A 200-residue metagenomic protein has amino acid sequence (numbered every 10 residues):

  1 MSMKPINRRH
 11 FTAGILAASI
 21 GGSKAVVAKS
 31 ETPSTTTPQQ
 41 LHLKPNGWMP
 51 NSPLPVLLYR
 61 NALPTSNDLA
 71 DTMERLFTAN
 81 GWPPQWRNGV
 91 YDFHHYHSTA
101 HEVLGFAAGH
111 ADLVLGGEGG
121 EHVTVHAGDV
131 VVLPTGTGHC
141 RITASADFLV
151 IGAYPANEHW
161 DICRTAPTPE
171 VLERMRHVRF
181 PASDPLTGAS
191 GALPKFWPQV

Functional and structural regions predicted by a protein language model:
S2-A17: N-terminal secretory signal peptides and thylakoid transit peptides that target proteins across membranes
S23-K44: C-terminal segment of N-terminal export signals and the immediately downstream linker at the start of the mature
V56-A62: Short amphipathic
T78-H97: Conserved short histidine dyad/triad with adjacent acidic residue
T99-D112: Short, conserved beta-strand element in jelly-roll/cupin
V125-A144: Conserved metal-binding segment of the jelly-roll/cupin
I142-V200: Double-stranded beta-helix
